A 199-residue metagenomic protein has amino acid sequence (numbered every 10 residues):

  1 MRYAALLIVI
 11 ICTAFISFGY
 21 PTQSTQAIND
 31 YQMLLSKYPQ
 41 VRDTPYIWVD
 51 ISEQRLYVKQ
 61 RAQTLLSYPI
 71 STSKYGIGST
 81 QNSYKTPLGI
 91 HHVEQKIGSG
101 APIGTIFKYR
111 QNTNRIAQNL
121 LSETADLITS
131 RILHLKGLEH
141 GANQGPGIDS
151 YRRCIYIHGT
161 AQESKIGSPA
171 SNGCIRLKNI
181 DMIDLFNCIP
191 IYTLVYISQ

Functional and structural regions predicted by a protein language model:
R2-Q199: N-terminal pre-domains immediately preceding structured catalytic cores
